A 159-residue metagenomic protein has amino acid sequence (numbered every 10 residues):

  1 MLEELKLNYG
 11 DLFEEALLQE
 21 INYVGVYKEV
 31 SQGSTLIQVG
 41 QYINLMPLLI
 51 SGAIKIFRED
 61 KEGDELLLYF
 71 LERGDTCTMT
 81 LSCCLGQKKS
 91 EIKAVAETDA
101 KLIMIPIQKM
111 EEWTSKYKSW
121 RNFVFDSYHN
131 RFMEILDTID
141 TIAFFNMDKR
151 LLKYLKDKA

Functional and structural regions predicted by a protein language model:
M1-Q32, L81-L85: Cyclic nucleotide-binding regulatory module and flanking cytosolic helices
G25, I43-N44: Short loop/turn microsegments at loop-to-beta-strand junctions
E29, P47-L48, V95: Well-ordered beta-strand positions
G33, N44-F57, E72-G74: Glycine- and acidic-residue-biased ligand/ion/polar-headgroup-sensing regions
L36-Q41: Short phosphate-coordinating micro-motif centered on Lys-Gly-acidic
F57-G63: Cytochrome P450 core scaffold surrounding the K-helix E-X-X-R motif and the conserved "meander" helix-loop region
L67-D126: Cyclic-nucleotide recognition modules
S115-A159: Polybasic "coupling" helices that flank or enter modular domains
